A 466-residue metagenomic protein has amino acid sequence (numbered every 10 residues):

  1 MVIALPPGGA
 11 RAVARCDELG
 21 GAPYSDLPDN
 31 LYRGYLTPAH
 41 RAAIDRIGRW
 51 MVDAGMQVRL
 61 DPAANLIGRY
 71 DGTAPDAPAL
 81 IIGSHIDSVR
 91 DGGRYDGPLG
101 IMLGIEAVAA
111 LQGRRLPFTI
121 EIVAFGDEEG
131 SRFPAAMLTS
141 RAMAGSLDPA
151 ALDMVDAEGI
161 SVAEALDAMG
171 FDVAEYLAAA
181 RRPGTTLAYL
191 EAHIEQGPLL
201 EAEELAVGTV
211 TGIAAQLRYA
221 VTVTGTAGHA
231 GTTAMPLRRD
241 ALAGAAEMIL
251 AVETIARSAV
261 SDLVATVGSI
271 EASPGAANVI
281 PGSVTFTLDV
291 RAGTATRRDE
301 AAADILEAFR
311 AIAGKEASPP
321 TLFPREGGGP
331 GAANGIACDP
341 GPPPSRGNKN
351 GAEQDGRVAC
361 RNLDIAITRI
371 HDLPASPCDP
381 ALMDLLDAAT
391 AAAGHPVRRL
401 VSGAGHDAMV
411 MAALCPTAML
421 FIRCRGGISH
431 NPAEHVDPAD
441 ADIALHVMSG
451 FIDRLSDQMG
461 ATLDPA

Functional and structural regions predicted by a protein language model:
V2-T37, G126, A151, G426-H430: N-terminal capping segment at the start of a domain
A12-A22, G83-S84, V397-H446: Zn-dependent metallopeptidase/amidohydrolase metal-coordination segment
G21-D71: A non-catalytic alpha/beta surface segment that caps or lines the substrate-entry region of metallo-dependent hydrolase
Y32-L36, T266-G275, T287-G293, L363-M383 (+1 more regions): A short beta-alpha structural unit
S88-E158: A generic, well-ordered mixed alpha/beta core segment in the N-terminal half of proteins
D127-E128, P134-A295, G356-C360: Midchain, well-structured core segments that form catalytic/ion-binding scaffolds
H229, T233-S258, I422-A466: His/Asp/Glu-rich mid-to-C-terminal helical/loop segments that flank catalytic regions of hydrolases
K315-N362, T462-P465: Intrinsic disorder/low-complexity segments
